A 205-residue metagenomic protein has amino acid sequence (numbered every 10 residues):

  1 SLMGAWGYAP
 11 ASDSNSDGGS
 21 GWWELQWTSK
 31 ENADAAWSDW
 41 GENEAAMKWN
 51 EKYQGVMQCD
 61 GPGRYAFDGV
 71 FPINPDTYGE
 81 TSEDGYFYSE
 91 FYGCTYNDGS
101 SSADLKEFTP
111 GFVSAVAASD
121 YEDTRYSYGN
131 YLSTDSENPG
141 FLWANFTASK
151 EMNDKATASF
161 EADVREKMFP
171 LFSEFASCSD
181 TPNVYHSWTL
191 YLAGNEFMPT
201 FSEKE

Functional and structural regions predicted by a protein language model:
S1-E205: Short S/T/G/P-rich N-terminal loop/turn motif that feeds into the first structured element of a domain
